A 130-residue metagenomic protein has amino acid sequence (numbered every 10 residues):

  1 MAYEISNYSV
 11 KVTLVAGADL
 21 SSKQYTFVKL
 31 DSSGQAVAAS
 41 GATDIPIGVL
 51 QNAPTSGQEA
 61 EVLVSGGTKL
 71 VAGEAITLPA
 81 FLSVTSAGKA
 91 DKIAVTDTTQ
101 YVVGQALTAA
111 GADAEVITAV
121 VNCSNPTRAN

Functional and structural regions predicted by a protein language model:
M1-N130: Surface-exposed, low-hydrophobicity beta-strand/loop segments enriched in small/polar/acidic residues
